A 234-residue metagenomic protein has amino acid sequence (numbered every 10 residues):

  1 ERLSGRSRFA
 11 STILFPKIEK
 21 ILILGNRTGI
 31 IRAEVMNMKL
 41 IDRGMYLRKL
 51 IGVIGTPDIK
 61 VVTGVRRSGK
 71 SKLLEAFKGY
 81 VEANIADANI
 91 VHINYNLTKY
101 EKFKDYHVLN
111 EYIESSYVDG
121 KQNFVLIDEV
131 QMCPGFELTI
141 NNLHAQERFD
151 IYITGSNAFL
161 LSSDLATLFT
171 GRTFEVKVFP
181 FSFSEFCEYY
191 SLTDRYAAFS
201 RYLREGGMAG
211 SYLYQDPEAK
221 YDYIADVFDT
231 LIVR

Functional and structural regions predicted by a protein language model:
I23-V35, L40, S184-R234: Interdomain hinge/linker elements that couple catalytic modules in large macromolecular machines
I41-G55: Pre-Walker A adenine-sensing motif
V62: Hydrophobic anchor at the beta1->P-loop junction of P-loop NTPases
K70: Conserved lysine of the Walker
L73, F77: Hydrophobic positions on the alpha1 helix immediately C-terminal to the Walker A/P-loop
H92-K121: Short glycine-rich substrate-engagement loop in P-loop NTPases that contacts/grips substrate
D150-S156: Structural recognition of the conserved hydrophobic beta-strand(s) that form the central parallel beta-sheet of P-loop
F159-F174: Short regulatory helix/loop adjacent to the ATP-binding pocket of P-loop NTPases
